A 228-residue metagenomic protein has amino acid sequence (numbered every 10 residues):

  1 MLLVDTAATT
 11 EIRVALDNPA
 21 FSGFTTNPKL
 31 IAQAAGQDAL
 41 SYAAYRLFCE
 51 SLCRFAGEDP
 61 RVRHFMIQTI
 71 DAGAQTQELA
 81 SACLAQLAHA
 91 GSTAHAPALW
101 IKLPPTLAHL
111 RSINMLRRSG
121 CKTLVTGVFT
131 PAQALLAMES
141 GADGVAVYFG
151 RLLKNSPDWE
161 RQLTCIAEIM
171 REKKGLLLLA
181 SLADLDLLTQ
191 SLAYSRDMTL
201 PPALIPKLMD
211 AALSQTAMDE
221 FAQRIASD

Functional and structural regions predicted by a protein language model:
L3-R13, N18-F21, T26-H109, M115 (+1 more regions): Active-site beta->alpha loop and helix N-cap motifs at the rims of alpha/beta catalytic domains
T9-N18, E78-L79, S112, T130-S140 (+1 more regions): Catalytic cores of alpha/beta
P19-G23, H95-A96, S112-L124, E139-A146 (+1 more regions): Glycine-enriched alpha-helix->loop->beta-strand junction motifs that scaffold or abut catalytic
G23-F24, P28-Q33, D143-N155, R196-A217: Glycine-rich phosphate-binding active-site loops on the catalytic face of alpha/beta enzymes
N27, I101, A137, S191 (+1 more regions): Conserved, mostly hydrophobic/aromatic
Q37-L47, G73-L79, K102-R118, T130-L136 (+3 more regions): Active-site-adjacent beta->alpha loops and helix N-cap segments on the catalytic face of soluble alpha/beta enzymes
Y45-H64, H89-A90, H109-T123, E160-L178 (+1 more regions): Alpha-helix-loop-beta-strand connector modules within alpha/beta enzyme cores
M170-D228: C-terminal alpha-helical cap/extension of soluble enzyme domains
